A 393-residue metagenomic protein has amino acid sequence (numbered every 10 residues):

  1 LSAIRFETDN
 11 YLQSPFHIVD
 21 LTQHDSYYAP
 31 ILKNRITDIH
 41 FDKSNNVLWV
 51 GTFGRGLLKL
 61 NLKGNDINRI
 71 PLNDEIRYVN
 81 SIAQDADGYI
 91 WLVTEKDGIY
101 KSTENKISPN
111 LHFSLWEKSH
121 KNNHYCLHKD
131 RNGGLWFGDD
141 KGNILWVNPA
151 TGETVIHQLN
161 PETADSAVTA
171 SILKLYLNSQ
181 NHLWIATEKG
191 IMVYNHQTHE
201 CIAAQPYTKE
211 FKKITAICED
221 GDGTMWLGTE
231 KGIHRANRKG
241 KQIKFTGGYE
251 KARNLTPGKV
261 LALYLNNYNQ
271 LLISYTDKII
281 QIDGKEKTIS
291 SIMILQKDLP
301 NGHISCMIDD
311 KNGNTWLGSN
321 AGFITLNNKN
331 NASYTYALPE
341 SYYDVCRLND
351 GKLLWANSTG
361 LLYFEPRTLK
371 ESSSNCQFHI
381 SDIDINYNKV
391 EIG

Functional and structural regions predicted by a protein language model:
L1, G56-L58, G98-Y100, N143-L145 (+5 more regions): Structural signal for beta-propeller blades
S2, V47-V50, Y89-L92, G134-W136 (+5 more regions): Conserved beta-propeller blade signature
I4-T37, F53-R55, N68-N80, W116-N123 (+7 more regions): Residue-level "micro-hotspots" composed of small/polar
F6-D9, N61-N65, T103-I107, N148-G152 (+5 more regions): Short loop/turn segments that connect beta-strands within beta-propeller blades
L32-V47, G51-D97, T103-P109, G360: An edge-strand/N-cap motif at the start of beta-rich repeat modules
F41-N45, Q84-D87, K129-N132, Y176-Q180 (+4 more regions): Residue-level detector of Asp-centered blade-edge/turn motifs that repeat once per structural unit in beta-propeller
N45-N46, R55, G88, D97 (+14 more regions): Detector for glycine-centered tight turns/loop "hinges" at secondary-structure junctions
N160: Acidic/charged, solvent-exposed loop-and-adjacent secondary-structure segments enriched in E/D, K/R, S/T, and G/P
